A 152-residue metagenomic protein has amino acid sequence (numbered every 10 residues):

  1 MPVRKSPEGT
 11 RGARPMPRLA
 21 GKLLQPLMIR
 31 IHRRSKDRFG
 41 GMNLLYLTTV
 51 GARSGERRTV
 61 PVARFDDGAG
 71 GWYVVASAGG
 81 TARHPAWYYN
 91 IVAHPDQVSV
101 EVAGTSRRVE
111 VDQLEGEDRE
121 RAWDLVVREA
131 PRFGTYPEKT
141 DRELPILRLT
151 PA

Functional and structural regions predicted by a protein language model:
M1-P2, L147: Basic, alpha-helical terminal appendages of large translation-related enzymes
P2-L44: Alpha-helical membrane-targeting segments
R34-S35, F133-P137: Short helix-to-loop capping/linker segments positioned immediately adjacent to catalytic or ligand/cofactor-binding
F39, S54-E56, V92, D141: A generic structural micro-feature
M42-S77: Short beta-strand segments
N43, V60, H94-D96, P145: Residues that flank catalytic or metal-binding motifs in active/ligand-binding sites
Y46, R148-T150: Short, well-ordered beta-strand micro-motif
A78-R132, K139-E143, P151: Short, structured beta-strand-loop surface elements
